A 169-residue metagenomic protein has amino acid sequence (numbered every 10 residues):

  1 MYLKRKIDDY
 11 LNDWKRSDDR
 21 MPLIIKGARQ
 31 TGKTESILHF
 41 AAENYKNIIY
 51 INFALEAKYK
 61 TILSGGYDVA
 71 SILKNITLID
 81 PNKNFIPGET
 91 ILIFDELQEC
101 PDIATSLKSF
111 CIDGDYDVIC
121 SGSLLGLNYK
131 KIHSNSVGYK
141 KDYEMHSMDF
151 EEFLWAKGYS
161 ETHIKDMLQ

Functional and structural regions predicted by a protein language model:
M1-Q169: Phosphate-binding site recognition
